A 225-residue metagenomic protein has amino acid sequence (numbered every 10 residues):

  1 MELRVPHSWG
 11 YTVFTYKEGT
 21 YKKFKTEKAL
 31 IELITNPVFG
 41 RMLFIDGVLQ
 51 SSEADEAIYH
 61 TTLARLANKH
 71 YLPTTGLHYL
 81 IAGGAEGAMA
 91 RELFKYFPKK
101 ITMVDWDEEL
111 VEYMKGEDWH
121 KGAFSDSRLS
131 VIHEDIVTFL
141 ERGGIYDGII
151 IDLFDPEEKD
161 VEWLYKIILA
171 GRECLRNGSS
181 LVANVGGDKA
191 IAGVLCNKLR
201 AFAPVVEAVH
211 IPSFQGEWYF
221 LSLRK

Functional and structural regions predicted by a protein language model:
M1-R41: N-terminal auxiliary segments of SAM/dcSAM-dependent transferases
E2-P6, E53-R200, F214-E217: The AdoMet/dcAdoMet-binding core of the Class I SAM-like
I31, Q50-S51: Short, isolated positions in well-ordered beta-strands
R41-L43, S52: Short, solvent-exposed loop/turn elements at domain surfaces
D46-G47: Short strand-turn-strand beta-turns centered on an Asx-Gly dipeptide
E134, A208-V209: Conserved beta-strand termini and adjacent loop/short-helix elements that scaffold enzyme active sites in alpha/beta
L195-A208, K225: A SAM-dependent methyltransferase catalytic signature shared across enzymes that methylate proteins
H210-K225: Core SAM-dependent methyltransferase catalytic element
